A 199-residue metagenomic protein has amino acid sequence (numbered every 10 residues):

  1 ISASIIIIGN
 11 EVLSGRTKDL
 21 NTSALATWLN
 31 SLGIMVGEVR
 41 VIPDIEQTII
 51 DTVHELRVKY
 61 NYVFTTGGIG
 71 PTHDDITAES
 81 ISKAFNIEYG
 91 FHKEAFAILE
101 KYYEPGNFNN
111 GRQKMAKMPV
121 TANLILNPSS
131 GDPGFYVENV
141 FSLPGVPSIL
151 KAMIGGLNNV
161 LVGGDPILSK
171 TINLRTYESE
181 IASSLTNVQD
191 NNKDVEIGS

Functional and structural regions predicted by a protein language model:
I1-S4: Extreme N-terminal starter segment of soluble prokaryotic enzymes
I6-I8, L13, Y62-G67, F141-S142: Short glycine-rich or small-residue beta-strand-to-loop segments that form or flank ligand, phosphate, metal/Fe-S
N10-E11, G68-P71, P147-I149: Short glycine-rich anion-binding loops that position phosphate/pyrophosphate groups of nucleotides and phosphorylated
V12-T22: Glycine- and acidic-residue-enriched helix-capping/strand-helix junction motifs
S23-I76, I81-K83: N-terminal small/polar loop signature for handling phosphorylated ligands or for N-terminal nucleophile
N30, I34-M35, D44, V58 (+9 more regions): Generic secondary-structure signature for well-ordered alpha-helical cores
D51, I76-G163: Proline/glycine-rich low-complexity loops and linkers
N139-S199: An accessory alpha-helical subdomain
